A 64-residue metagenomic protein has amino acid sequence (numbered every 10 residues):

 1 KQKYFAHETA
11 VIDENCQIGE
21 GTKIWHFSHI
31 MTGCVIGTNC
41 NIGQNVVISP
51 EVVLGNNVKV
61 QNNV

Functional and structural regions predicted by a protein language model:
H7-E8, D13-E14, G19-E20, W25-H26 (+6 more regions): Left-handed beta-helix
